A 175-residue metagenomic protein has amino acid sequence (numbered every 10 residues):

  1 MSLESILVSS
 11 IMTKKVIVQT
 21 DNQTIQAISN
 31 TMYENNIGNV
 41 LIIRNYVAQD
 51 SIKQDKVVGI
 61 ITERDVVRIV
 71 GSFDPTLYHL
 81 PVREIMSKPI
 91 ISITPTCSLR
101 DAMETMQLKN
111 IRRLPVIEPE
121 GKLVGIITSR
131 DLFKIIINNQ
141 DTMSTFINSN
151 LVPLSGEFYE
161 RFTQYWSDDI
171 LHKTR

Functional and structural regions predicted by a protein language model:
M1-K14, Q54, V58-T94, S98-Q107 (+1 more regions): Tandem CBS (Bateman) regulatory domains
Q19-I37, I42-R44, I93-N110, I117 (+1 more regions): The conserved cystathionine-beta-synthase
D21, D50, D74: Residue-level marker of regulatory loop/turn positions in helix-turn-helix DNA-binding domains and in histidine
M32-N35, V40-D65, M106, L114-R130: A glycine-centered beta-loop-beta connector
K88, I111-L114: Short acidic, glycine/Ser/Thr-rich loop/turn "cap" segments at secondary-structure junctions
